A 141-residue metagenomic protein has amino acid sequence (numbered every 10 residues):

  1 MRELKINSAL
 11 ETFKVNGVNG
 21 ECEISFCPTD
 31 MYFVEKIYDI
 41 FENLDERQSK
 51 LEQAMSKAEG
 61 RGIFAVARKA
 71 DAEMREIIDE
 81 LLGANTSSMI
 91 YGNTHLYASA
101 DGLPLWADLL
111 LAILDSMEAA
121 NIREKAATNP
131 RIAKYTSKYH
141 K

Functional and structural regions predicted by a protein language model:
M1-G60: Short N-terminal mixed-charge amphipathic segments
N43, R47-K50, A54-R61, A84 (+2 more regions): Surface-exposed polar/charged interaction patches
Q53-R68, G92-L96: Short, surface-exposed loop/turn segments at secondary-structure junctions
A84-K141: C-terminal charged interaction modules
